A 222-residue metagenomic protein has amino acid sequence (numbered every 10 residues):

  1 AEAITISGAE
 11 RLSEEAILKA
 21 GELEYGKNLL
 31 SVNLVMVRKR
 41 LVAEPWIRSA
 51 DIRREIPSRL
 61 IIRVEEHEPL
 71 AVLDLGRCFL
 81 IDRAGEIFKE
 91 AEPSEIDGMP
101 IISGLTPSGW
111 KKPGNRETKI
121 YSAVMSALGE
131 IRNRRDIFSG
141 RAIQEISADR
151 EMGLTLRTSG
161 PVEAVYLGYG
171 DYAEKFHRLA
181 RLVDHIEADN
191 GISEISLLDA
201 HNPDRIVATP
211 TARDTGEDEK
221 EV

Functional and structural regions predicted by a protein language model:
A1-A3, E15, K19-N28, M36-K39 (+1 more regions): Charged, solvent-exposed interaction patches on well-folded alpha/beta domains that mediate macromolecular contacts
E44: Acidic-histidine catalytic/liganding microenvironments
